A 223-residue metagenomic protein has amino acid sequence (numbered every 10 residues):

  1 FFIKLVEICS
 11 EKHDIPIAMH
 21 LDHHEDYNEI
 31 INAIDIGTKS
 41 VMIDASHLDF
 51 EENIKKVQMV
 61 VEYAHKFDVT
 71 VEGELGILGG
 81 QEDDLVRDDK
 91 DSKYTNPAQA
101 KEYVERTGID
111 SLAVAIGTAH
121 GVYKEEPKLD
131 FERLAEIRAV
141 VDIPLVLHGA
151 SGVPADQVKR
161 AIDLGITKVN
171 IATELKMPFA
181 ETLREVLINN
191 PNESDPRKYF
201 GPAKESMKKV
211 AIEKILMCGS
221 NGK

Functional and structural regions predicted by a protein language model:
F2-H13, H23-V141, A155-I171, M177 (+4 more regions): Alpha/beta enzyme core
A18-D22, V71-E72, V146-H148: Structural detector of well-ordered beta-strand residues that form the stable sheet scaffold of enzyme domains
I116, H148-S151: Short catalytic/ligand-gating loop segments at beta-alpha or beta-beta junctions within enzyme catalytic domains
N192-F200: Short beta-alpha connecting loops at secondary-structure transitions that line or flank enzyme active sites
F200-A203, M207-A211: Family-specific functional microsites
